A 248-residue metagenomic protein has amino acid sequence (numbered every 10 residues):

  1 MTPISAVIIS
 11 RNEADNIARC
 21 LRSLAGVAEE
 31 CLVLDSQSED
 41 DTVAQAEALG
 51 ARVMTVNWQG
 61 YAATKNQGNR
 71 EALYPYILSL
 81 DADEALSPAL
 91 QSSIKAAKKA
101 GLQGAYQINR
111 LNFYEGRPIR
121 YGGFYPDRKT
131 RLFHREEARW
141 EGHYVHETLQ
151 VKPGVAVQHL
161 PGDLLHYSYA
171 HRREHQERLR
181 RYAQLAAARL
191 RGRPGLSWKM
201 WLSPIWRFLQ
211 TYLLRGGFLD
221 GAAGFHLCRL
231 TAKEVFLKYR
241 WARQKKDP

Functional and structural regions predicted by a protein language model:
M1-S23: N-proximal low-complexity "stem/linker" segments adjacent to membrane-targeting elements
P3, E29-E30: Residues at the starts of beta-strands that form the adenosine-phosphate
A14, S23, V27, V33-Q45 (+2 more regions): A conserved acidic beta->alpha catalytic loop
N16-A18, D40-L49, A89-L90: Acidic helix N-cap motif at the loop->helix transition within catalytic regions of sugar-transfer enzymes
V27, A48-G50, R128, P153: Short, structured coil segments at secondary-structure junctions
E29, V43-E71: Conserved donor nucleotide-binding strand/loop of the catalytic core
A63-N69, P75-Y76, L80, S87-P248: Catalytic-site signature of metal-activated, phosphate-bearing donor transferases, centered on the GT-A/GT-A-like
